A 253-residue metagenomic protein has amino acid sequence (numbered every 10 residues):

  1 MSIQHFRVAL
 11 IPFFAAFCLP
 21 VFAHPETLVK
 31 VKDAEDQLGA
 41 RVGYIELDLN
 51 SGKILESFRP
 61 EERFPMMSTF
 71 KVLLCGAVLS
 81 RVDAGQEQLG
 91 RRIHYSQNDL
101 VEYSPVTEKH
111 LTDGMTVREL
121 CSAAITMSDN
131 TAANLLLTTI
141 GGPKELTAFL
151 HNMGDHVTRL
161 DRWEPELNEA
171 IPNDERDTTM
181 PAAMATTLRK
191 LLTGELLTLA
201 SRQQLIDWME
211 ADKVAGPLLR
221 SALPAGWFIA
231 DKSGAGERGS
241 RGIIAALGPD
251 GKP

Functional and structural regions predicted by a protein language model:
A9-P20: Bacterial N-terminal signal peptides
L19-P65: Beta-lactamase-like hydrolase cores
R41, N134-T193: Mid-domain, small-residue-enriched loop/turn segments at the edges of structured enzyme/sensor domains
G52, F64-I93: Active-site SXXK
T69-V72, E175-E210, R241-P253: Active-site-proximal alpha-helical segments within enzyme catalytic domains
S80-D99, T147, T198-R202: Short, well-structured active-site flanking segments
L100-L135, P143, D177: Conserved catalytic neighborhood of penicillin-recognizing serine enzymes
G216-P253: Short, Gly/Ser/Thr-enriched beta-strand-loop segments that form substrate-interacting elements of hydrolase/peptidase
